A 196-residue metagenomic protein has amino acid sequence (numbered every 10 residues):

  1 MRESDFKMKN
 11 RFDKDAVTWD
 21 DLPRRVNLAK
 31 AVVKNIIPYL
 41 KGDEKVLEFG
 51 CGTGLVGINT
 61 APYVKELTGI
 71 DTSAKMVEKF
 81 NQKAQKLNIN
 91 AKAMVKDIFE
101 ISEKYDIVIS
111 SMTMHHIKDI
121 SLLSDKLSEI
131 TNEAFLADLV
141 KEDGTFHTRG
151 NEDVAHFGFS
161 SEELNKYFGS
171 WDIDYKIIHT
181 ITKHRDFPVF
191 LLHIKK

Functional and structural regions predicted by a protein language model:
M1-L40, K141, T148: Conserved class I S-adenosyl-L-methionine
E3-F6, P23-V26, F135-V189: C-terminal alpha-helical "lid/dimerization" subdomain adjacent to the S-adenosyl-L-methionine
I36, T60, L127: Class I S-adenosylmethionine-dependent transferase superfamily signal
F49, T53-F99: Class I SAM-dependent methyltransferase SAM/SAH-binding core
E100-K104: Short conserved loop adjoining the S-adenosyl-L-methionine
I109: A conserved beta-strand element that flanks and buttresses the S-adenosyl-L-methionine
M112-T113: Short catalytic micro-motifs in class I SAM-dependent methyltransferases
I117-L127: A short, conserved alpha-helix within the catalytic core of class I
